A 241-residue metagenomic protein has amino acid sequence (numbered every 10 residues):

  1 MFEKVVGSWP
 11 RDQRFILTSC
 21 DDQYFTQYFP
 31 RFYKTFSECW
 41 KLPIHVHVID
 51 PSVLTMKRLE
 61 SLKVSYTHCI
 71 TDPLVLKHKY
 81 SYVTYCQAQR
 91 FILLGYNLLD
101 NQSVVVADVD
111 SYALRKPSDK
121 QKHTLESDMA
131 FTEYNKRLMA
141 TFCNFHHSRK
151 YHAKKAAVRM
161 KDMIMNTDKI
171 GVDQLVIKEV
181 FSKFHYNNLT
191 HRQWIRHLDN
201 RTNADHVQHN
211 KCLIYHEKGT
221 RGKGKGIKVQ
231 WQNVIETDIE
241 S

Functional and structural regions predicted by a protein language model:
M1-L76, L99-D100, K150-Y151, I235-E240: N-terminal anchoring/stem segment of glycosyltransferases
D22-Y24, P51-V53, P73-L74, S111-A113 (+4 more regions): Short, solvent-exposed loop/turn segments at secondary-structure junctions
F25, H78-A88: A short, glycine-/small-residue-rich helix N-cap motif at loop->alpha-helix starts within glycosyltransferase
V64-T71, V105, M129-F131, T190: Short hydrophobic/aromatic-enriched beta-strand-loop microsegments
Y85-R137: GT-A fold catalytic core of metal-dependent nucleotide-sugar glycosyltransferases, centered on the diacidic
Y134-K154: Substrate-binding rim/cap in mid-to-C-terminal beta-strand-loop elements of soluble/periplasmic
H147-S241: Catalytic core and acceptor-binding pocket of nucleotide-sugar-dependent glycosyltransferases
